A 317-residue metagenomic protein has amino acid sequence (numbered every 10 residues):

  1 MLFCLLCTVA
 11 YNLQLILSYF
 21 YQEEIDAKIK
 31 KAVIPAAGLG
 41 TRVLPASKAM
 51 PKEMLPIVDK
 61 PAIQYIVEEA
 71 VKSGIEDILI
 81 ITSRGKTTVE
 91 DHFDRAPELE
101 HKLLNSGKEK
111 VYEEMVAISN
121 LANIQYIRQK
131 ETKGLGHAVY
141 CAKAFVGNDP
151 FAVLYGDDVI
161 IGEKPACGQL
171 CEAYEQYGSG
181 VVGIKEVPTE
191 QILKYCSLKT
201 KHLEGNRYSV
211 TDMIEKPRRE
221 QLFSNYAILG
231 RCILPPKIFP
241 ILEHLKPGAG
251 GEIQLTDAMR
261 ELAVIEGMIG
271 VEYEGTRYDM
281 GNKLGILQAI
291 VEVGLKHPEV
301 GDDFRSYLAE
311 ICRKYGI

Functional and structural regions predicted by a protein language model:
C4-C7: Cysteine-centered motifs
F20-L104, K108, P165-A166: N-terminal glycine-rich phosphate-binding loop and ensuing alpha1 helix
K31, E76-I78, N123, P150 (+3 more regions): Residues at the starts of beta-strands that form the adenosine-phosphate
I34, I80, V153, V182-G183 (+1 more regions): Structural beta-sheet core signal
E98-H101, E109-T200, L234-P236, E243: Conserved beta-loop-beta/alpha segment of the NTase-like Rossmann-fold superfamily that binds/positions NTPs
A152, C171-E175, H202-S306, G316: Catalytic-core segments of class I nucleotidyltransferases/pyrophosphorylases that form NMP-activated intermediates
